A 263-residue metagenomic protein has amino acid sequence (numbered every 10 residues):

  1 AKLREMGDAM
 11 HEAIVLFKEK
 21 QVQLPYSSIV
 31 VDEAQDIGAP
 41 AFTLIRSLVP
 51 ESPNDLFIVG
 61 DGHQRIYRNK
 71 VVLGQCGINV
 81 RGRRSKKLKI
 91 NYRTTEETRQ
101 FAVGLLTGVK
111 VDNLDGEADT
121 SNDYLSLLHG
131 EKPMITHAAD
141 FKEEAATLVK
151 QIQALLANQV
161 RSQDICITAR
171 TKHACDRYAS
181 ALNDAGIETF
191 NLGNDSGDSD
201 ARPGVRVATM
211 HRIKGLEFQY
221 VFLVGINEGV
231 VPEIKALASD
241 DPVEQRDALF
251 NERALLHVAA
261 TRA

Functional and structural regions predicted by a protein language model:
K2-H11: Short glycine-rich substrate-engagement loop in P-loop NTPases that contacts/grips substrate
K2-L3, Q21-L24, S28-V31, Q35-F190 (+3 more regions): Conserved helicase motor core of SF1/SF2 NTP-dependent helicases
E12-A13, G62: Short acidic/histidine-centered micro-motifs embedded in hydrophobic/aromatic stretches that mark compact functional
I14-Q21: Conserved helix/coil segment N-terminal to the catalytic DExD/H
